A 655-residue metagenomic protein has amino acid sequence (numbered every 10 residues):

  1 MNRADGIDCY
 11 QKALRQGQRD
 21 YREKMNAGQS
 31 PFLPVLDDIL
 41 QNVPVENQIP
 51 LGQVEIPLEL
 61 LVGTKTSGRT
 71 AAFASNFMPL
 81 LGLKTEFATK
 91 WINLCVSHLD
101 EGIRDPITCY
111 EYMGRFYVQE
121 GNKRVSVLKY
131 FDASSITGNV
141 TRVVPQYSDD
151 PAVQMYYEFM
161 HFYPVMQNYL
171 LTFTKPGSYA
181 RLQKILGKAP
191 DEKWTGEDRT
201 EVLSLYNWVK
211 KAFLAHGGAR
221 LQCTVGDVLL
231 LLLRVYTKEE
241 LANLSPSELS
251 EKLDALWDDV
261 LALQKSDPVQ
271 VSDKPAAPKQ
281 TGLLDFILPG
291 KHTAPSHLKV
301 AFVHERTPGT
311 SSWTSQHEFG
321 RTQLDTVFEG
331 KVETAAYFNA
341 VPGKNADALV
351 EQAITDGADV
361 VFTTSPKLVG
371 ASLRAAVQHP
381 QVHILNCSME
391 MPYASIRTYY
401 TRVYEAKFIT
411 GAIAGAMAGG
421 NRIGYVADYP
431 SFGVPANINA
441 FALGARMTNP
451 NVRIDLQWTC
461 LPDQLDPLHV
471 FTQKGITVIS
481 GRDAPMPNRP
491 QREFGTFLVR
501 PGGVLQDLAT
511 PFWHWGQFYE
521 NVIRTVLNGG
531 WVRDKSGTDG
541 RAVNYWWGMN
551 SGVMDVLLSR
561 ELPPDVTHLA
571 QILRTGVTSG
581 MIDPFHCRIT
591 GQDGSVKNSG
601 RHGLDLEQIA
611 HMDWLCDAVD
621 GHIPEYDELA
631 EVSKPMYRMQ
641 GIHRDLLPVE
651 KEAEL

Functional and structural regions predicted by a protein language model:
M1-Q119, K123, Y130, K175-K188 (+1 more regions): Short, charged/polar connector segments at secondary-structure boundaries
T108, Y112-M113, Q119-K184: Glycine- and acidic-residue-rich phosphate-binding/metal-coordinating active-site segment common to enzymes that handle
A301-G320, L324, Y337-G343, S431-P435: Extracytoplasmic "Venus flytrap"
R321, I409-N449, L456, D539-E561: An alpha-beta-alpha
G357-P366, L385-C387, G475-P485, L505-W513 (+1 more regions): Periplasmic-binding protein-like
V377-Y400: Flexible loop/hinge segments that line or gate small-molecule binding clefts
Y399-N421, W513-R533: Hydrophobic alpha-helical segments within soluble ligand-binding/sensing domains
G529-E654: Segments of small-molecule ligand-sensing domains
